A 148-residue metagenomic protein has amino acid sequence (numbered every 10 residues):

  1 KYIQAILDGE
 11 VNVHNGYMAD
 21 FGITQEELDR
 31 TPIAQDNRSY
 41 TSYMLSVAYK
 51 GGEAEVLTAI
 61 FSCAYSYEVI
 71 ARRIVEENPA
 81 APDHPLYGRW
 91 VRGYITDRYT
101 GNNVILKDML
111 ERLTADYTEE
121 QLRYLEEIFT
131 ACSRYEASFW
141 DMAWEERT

Functional and structural regions predicted by a protein language model:
K1-I3, R30-I33, N37, L57-I60 (+3 more regions): Hydrophobic packing residues in well-ordered alpha-helices of helical domains and bundles
K1-S42: Hydrophobic/aromatic-rich structural module bridging two neighboring secondary-structure elements via a short loop
D8, T31-R38, K50-Y65, A81: Short, amphipathic alpha-helical segments
Q25-R30, V56, W90-D97: A ubiquitous short alpha-helical element
S42, S46-Y49: Intrinsically disordered, low-complexity polar regions and short flexible loop motifs
I60-S138: An amphipathic alpha-helical core segment
D141-W144: A structural feature that tracks compact, well-ordered secondary-structure segments with a strong bias toward
